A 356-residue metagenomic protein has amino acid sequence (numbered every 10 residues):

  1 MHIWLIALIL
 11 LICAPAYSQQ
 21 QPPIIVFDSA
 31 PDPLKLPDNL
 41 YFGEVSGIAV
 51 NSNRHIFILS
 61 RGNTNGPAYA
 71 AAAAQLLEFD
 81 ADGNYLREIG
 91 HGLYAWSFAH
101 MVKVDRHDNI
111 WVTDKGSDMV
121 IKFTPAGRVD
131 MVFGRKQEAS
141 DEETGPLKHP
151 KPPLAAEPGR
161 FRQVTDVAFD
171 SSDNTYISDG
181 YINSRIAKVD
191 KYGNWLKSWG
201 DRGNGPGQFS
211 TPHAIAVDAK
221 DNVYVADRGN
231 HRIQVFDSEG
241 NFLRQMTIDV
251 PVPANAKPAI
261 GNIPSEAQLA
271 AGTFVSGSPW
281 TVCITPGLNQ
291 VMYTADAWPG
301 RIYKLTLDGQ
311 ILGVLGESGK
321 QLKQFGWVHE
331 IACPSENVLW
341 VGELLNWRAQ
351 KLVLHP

Functional and structural regions predicted by a protein language model:
I3-C13: Bacterial N-terminal signal peptides
Y17-P356: Eukaryotic scaffold repeat domains enriched in small/polar residues
